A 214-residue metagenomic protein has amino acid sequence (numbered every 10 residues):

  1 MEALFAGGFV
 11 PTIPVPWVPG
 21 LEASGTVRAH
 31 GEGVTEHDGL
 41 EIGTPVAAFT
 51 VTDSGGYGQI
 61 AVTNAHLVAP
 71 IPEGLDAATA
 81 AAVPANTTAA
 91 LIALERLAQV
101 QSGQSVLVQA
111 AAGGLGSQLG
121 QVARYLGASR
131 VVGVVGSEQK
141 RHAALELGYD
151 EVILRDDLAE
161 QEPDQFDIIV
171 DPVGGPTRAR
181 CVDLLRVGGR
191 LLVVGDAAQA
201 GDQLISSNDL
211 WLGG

Functional and structural regions predicted by a protein language model:
G7-D53: Glycine-rich beta-strand-centered segment in the early N-terminal region that forms part of a ligand/cofactor-binding
V34-E36, A47-A112: NAD(P)H dinucleotide-binding glycine-rich loop of Rossmann-like/cofactor-binding domains, especially the beta1-alpha1
A47, I169-V170, L192: N-terminal Rossmann-like NAD(P) cofactor-binding module of classical short-chain dehydrogenase/reductase
G56-G58, V135-A143, D202-S207: Short, glycine/polar-rich helix-capping loops at beta-to-alpha or helix-loop-helix junctions that flank or form
A81-D156: Mid-domain Rossmann-like dinucleotide-binding core that forms the NAD(H)/NADP(H) cofactor-binding site
Q161-I169: A short acidic, Gly/Pro-enriched loop at the edge of an enzyme's catalytic core that lines a small-molecule cofactor
P176-G214: Glycine-rich phosphate-binding loop and adjacent beta-alpha segment of Rossmann(oid) nucleotide-cofactor-binding
